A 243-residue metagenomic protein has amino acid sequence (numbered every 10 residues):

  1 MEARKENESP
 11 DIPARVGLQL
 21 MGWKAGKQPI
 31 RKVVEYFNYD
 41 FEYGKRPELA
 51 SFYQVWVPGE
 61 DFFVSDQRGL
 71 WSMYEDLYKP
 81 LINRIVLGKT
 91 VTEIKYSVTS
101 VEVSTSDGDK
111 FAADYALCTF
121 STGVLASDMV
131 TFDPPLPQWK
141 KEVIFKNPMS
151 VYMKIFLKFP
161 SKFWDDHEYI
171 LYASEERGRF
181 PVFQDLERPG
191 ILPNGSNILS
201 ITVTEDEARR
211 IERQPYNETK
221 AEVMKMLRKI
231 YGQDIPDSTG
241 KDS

Functional and structural regions predicted by a protein language model:
M1-S243: FAD-dinucleotide binding site
